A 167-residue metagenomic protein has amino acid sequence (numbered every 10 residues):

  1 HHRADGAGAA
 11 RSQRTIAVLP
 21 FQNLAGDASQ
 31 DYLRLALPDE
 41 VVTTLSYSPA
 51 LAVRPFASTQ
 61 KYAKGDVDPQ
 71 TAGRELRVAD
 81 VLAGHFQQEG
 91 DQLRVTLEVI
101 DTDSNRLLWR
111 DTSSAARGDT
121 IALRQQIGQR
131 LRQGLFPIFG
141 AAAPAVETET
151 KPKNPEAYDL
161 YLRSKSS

Functional and structural regions predicted by a protein language model:
H1-S167: Acidic, proline/glycine-rich low-complexity intrinsically disordered segments
